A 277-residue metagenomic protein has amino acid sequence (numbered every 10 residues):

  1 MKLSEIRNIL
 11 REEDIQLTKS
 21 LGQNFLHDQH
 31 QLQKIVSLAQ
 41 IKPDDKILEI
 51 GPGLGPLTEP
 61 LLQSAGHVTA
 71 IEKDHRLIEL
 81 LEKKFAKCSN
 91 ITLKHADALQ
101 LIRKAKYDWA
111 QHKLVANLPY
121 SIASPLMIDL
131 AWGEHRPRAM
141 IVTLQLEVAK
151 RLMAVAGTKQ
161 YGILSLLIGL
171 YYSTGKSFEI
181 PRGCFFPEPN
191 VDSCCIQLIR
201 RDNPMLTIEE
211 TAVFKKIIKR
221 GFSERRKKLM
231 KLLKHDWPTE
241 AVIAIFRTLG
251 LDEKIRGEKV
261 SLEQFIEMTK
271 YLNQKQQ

Functional and structural regions predicted by a protein language model:
M1-R220, R247, L251, E258 (+2 more regions): Catalytic cores of RNA-modifying enzymes
K234-H235: Short helix-coil junctions and helix-kink-helix linkers
